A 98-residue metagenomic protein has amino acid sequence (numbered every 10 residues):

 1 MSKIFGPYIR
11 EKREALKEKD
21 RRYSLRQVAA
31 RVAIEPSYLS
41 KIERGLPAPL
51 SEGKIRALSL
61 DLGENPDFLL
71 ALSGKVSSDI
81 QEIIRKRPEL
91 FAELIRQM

Functional and structural regions predicted by a protein language model:
M1-R21: A short, Lys/Arg-rich alpha-helix, primarily the initiator
R10, R26, R56: Residues within the helices of the helix-turn-helix
R13, E43, K54, S73: DNA major-groove recognition helix of helix-turn-helix
E18-K41: Short alpha-helical DNA-recognition segment
R21, A48-S51: Flexible coil/turn residues that form the inter-helical turn or adjacent wing/linker of helix-turn-helix
A33, L50-F68: DNA major-groove recognition helix of helix-turn-helix/homeodomain DNA-binding modules
L70-M98: Interfacial/linker helices and their anchor residues that mediate assembly or domain coupling
